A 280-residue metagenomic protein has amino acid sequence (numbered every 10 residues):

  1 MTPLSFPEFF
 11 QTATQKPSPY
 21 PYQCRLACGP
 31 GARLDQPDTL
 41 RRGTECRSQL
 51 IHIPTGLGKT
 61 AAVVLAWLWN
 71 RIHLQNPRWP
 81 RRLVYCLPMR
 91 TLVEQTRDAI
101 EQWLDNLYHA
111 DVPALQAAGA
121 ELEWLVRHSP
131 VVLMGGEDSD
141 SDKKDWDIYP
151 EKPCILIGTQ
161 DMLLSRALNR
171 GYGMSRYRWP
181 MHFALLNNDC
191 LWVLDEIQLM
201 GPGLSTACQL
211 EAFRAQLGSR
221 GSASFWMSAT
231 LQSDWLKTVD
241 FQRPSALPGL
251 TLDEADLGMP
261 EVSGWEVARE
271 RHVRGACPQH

Functional and structural regions predicted by a protein language model:
M1-H52: Conserved pre-motif I regulatory segment
Q23, I51-L57, E196-V239: Conserved helicase ATPase motor motifs in RecA-like P-loop NTPase domains
E45-W67: Walker A/P-loop
A61, R78-D105, H109-D111, E137 (+1 more regions): Conserved Walker A/P-loop ATP-binding site and its immediately adjacent core in helicase/helicase-like ATPase domains
Y85-C86, I155-T159, W192-V193, G221-A229: Structural recognition of the conserved hydrophobic beta-strand(s) that form the central parallel beta-sheet of P-loop
L107-R176: Inter-Walker segment of RecA-like/P-loop motor cores
Q160-S219: SF2 helicase catalytic motif II
Q232-H280: Conserved interdomain linker/interface between the two RecA-like ATPase lobes of SF2 helicase motors
